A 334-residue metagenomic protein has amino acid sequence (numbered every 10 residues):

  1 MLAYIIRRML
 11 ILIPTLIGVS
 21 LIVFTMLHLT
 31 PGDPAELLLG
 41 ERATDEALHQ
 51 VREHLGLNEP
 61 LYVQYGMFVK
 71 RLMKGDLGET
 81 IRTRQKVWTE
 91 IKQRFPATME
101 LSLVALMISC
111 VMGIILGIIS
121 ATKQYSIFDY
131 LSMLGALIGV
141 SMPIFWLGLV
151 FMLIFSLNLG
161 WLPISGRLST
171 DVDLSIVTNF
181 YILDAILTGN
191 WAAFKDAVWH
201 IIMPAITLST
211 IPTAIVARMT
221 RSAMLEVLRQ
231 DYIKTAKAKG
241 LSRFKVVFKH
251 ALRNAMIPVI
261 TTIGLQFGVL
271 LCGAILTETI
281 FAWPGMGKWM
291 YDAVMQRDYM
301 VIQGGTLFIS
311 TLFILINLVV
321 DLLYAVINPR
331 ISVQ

Functional and structural regions predicted by a protein language model:
L2-A3, F95-P96, E100-F128, I144 (+2 more regions): Alpha-helical transmembrane segments of integral membrane proteins, especially multi-pass inner/plasma-membrane
I6-L16: N-terminal signal-anchor/signal peptide hydrophobic helix marking the start of the first transmembrane segment
M9, V51, L61-L77, V87 (+9 more regions): Hydrophobic alpha-helical segments of integral membrane proteins, encompassing both true transmembrane helices
T15-G66, F155-A193: Hydrophobic alpha-helical transmembrane segments of membrane transport/permease proteins and related membrane-embedded
T30, G139-M142, L271: Transmembrane helix irregularities
N58-I114: An internal, D/E-rich "acidic patch" concept
D129-F155: Pore- or pathway-lining transmembrane helices of multi-pass membrane proteins that form conduits for solutes/ions
